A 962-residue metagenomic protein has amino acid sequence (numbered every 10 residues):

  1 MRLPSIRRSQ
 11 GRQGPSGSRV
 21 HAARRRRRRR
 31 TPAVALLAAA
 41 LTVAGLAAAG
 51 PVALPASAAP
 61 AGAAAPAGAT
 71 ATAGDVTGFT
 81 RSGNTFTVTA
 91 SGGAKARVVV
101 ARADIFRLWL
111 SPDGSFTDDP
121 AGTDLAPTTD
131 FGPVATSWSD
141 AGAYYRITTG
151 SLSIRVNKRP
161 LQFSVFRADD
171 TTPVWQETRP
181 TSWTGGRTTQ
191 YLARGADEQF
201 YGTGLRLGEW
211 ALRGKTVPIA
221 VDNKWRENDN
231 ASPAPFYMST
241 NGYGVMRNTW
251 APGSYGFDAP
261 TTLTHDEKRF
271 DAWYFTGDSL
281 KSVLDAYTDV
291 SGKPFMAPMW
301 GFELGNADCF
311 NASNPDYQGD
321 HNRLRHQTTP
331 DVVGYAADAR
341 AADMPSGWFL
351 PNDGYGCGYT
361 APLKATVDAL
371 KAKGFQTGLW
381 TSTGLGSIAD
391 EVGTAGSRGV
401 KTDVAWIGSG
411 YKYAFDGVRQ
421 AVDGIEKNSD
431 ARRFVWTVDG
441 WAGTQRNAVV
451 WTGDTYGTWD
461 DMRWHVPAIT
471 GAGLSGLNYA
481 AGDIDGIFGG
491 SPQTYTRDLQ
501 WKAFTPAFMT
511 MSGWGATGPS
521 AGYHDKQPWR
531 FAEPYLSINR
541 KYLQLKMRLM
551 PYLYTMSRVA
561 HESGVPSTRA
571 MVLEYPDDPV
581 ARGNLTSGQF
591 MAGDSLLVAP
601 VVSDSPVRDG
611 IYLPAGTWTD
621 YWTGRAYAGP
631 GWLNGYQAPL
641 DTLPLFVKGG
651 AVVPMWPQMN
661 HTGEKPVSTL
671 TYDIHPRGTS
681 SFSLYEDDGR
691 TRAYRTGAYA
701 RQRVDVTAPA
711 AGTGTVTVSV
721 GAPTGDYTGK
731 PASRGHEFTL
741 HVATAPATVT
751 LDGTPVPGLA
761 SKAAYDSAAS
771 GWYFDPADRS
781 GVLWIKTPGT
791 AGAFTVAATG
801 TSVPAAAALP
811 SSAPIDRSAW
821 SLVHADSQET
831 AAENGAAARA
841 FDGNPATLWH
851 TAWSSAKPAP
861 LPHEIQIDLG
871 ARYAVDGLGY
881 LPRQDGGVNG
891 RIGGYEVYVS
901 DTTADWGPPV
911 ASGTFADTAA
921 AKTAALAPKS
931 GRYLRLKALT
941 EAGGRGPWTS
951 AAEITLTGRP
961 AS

Functional and structural regions predicted by a protein language model:
L3, R26-A63: Secretory targeting and sorting signals
A65-F79, G83, V99-A143, T184-R187: A low-complexity, Ser/Thr/Gly/Pro-enriched, surface-exposed linker/loop concept that marks segments flanking
V88, V98, L108, Y145-I154 (+3 more regions): Short, well-ordered beta-strand segments enriched in hydrophobic/aromatic residues
A90, T129, A135-C309, Q318-N322 (+4 more regions): Catalytic and substrate-binding clefts that recognize carbohydrates or anionic sugar/phosphate headgroups
T264, A272-G440: Substrate-binding cleft of carbohydrate-active enzyme catalytic domains
D423-G424, T444-V449, A468, L474-G482 (+5 more regions): Catalytic core of carbohydrate-active enzymes
P551, H661-L684, A806-A846: Predominantly extracellular/luminal regions of secreted and cell-surface proteins, especially disulfide-bonded
A806-L809, G835, D842-P909, F915-S962: Aromatic, loop-rich ligand-recognition surfaces of beta-strand-rich domains
